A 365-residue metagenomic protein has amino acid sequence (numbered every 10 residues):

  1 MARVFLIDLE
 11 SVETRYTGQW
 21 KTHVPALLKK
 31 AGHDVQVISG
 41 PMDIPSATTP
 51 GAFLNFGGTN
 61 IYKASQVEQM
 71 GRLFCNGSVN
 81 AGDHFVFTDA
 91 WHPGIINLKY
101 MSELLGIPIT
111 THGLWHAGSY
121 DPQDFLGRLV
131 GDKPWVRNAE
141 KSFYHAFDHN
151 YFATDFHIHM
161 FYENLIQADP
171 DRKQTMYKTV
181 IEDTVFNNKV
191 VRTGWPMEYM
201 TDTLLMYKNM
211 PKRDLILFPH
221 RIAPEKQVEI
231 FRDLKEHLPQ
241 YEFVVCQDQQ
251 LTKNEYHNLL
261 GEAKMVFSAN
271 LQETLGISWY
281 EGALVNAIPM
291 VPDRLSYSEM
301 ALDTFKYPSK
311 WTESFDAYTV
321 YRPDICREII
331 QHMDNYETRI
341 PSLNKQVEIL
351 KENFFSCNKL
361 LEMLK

Functional and structural regions predicted by a protein language model:
M1-N97: N-terminal pre-catalytic "stem/leader" segment of glycosyltransferase-like enzymes
H84-W91, E103-F125: Active-site proximal beta-strand in glycosyltransferases
L129-N150: Membrane-proximal helix-turn-helix segments that form the acceptor-binding/catalytic region of lipid-linked
H145-L205: Donor nucleotide-sugar binding/catalytic pocket of nucleotide-sugar-dependent glycosyltransferases
V190-K226, R232-E236: Conserved donor-binding/catalytic core segment of Leloir-type glycosyltransferases
N270-L271: Aromatic "clamp/platform" in nucleotide-sugar-dependent glycosyltransferases that forms part of the donor/acceptor
I288-V291: Short hydrophobic beta-strand element within catalytic cores of glycosyltransferases and related nucleotide-activated
T312-K365: A charged, aromatic-enriched C-terminal amphipathic alpha-helix characteristic of glycosyltransferases across folds
